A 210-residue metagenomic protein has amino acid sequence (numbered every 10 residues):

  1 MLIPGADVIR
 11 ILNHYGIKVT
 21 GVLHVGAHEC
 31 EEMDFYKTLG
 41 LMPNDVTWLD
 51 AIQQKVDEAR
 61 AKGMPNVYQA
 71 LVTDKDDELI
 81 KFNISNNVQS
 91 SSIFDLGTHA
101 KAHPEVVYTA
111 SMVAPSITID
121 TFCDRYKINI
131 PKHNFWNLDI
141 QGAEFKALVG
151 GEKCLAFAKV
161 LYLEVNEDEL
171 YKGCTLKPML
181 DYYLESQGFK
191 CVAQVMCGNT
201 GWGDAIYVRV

Functional and structural regions predicted by a protein language model:
M1-V210: Phosphate/nucleotide-binding beta-alpha loop and adjacent structural elements of enzyme active sites
